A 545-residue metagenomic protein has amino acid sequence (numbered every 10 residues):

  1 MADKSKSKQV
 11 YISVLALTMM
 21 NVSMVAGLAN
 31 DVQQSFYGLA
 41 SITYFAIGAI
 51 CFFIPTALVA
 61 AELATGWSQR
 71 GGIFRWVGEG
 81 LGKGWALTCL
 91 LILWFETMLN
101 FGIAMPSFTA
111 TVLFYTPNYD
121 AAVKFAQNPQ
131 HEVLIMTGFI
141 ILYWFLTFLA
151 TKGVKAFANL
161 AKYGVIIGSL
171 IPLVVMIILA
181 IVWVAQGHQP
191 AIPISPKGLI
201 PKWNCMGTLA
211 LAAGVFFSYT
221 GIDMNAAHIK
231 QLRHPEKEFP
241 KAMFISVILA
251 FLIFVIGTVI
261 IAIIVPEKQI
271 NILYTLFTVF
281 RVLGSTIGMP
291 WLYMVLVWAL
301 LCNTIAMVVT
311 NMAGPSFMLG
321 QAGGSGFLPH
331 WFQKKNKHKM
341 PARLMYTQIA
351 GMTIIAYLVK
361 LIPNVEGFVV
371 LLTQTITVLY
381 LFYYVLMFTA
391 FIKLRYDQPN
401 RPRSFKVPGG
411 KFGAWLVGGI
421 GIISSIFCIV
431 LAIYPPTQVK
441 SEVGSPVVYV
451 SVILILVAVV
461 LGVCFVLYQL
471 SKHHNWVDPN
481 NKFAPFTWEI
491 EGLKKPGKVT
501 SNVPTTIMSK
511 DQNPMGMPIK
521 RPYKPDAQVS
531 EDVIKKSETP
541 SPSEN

Functional and structural regions predicted by a protein language model:
M1-I47, F53-A60, W67-Q69, L470-N545: Membrane-interface "cap" regions at the ends of multi-pass membrane proteins
M1-K4, R75-G78, M105-I135, I171 (+4 more regions): Helix-loop-helix connectors at the membrane interface of multi-pass transporters/channels
K6-K8, I12, Y163, W331-H338 (+2 more regions): C-terminal membrane-solvent junction of multi-pass transporters and transport-like membrane proteins
S7, I42-T43, A122-V133, K162-V297: Helix-loop-helix junctions that connect adjacent transmembrane segments in multi-pass membrane transporters
A29-E132, S246-L249, S451-V460: Extracellular loop-to-transmembrane helix junctions
R75-V77, G82, F114-Y119, V123-K124 (+2 more regions): TM-loop-TM module centered on a large, flexible mid-protein loop between adjacent transmembrane helices in multi-pass
L134-Q186, T220, M243-I248, T373-L386 (+2 more regions): Membrane-interface loop-to-helix entry segments
I171-V175, L319, T373-S404, L416-L431 (+1 more regions): Hydrophobic alpha-helical segments of multi-pass membrane transport proteins
